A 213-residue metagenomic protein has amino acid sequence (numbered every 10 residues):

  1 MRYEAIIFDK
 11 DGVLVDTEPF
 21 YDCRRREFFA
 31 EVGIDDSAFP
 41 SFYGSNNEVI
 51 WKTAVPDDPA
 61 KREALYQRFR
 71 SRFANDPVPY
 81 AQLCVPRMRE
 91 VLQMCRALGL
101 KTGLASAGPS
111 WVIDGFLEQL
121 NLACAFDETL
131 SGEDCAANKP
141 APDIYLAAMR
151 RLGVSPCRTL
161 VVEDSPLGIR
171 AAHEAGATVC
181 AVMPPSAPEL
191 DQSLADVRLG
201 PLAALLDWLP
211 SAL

Functional and structural regions predicted by a protein language model:
M1-E4, Q93-R96, S110-L213: Asp-based, Mg2+/Mn2+-dependent phosphohydrolase catalytic module
R2-L98, W111: N-terminal helical cap/lid subdomain that shapes the substrate entry/recognition surface in HAD-like hydrolases
F8, P40, L104, T159 (+1 more regions): Short glycine- and Lys/Arg-enriched binding-loop motifs that mark or flank ligand-binding interfaces
D22-R25, F73-N75, K101-G103, G132-E133 (+1 more regions): N-terminal start-of-chain detector that recognizes signal peptides and the immediate post-cleavage beginning
S106-G108: Conserved phosphate-coupling serine/threonine residues in phosphotransfer and NTP-handling enzymes
